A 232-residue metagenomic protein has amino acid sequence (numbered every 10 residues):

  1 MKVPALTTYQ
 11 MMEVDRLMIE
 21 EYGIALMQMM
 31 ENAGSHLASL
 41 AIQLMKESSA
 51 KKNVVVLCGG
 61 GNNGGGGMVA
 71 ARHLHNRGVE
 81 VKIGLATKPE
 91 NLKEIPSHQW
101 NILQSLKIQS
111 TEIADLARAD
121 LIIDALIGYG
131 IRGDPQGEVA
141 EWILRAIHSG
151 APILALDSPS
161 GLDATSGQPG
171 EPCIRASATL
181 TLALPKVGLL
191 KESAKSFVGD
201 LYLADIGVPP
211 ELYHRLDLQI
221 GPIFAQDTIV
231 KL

Functional and structural regions predicted by a protein language model:
M1-A86, A178, L189-L232: Small-residue (G/A/S/T)-rich helix-start motifs and N-terminal tracts that mark the onset
K2-L6, L121-L232: YjeF_N-associated NAD(P)HX repair module
A38-L126, D134-L156: Nucleotide and nucleotide-moiety/phosphate-recognizing core
